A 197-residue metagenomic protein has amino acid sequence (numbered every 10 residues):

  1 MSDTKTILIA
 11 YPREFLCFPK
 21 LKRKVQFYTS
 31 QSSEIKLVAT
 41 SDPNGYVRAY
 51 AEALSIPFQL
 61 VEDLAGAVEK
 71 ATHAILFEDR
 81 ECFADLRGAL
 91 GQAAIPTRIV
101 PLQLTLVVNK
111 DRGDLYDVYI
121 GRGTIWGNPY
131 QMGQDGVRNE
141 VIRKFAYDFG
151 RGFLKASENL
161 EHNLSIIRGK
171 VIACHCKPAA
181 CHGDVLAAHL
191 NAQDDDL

Functional and structural regions predicted by a protein language model:
M1-L197: Residues lining hydrophobic/aromatic ligand-binding pockets adjacent to catalytic sites
